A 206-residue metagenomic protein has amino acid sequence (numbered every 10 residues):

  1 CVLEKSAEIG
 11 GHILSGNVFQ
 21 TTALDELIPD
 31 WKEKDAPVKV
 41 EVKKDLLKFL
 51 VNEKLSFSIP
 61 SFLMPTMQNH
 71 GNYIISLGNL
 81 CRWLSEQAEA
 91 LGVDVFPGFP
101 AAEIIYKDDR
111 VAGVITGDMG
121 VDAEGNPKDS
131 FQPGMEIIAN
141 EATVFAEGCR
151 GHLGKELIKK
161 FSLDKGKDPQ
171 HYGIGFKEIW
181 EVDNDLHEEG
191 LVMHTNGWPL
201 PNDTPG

Functional and structural regions predicted by a protein language model:
C1-L55, P60-G206: Residues forming the flavin
